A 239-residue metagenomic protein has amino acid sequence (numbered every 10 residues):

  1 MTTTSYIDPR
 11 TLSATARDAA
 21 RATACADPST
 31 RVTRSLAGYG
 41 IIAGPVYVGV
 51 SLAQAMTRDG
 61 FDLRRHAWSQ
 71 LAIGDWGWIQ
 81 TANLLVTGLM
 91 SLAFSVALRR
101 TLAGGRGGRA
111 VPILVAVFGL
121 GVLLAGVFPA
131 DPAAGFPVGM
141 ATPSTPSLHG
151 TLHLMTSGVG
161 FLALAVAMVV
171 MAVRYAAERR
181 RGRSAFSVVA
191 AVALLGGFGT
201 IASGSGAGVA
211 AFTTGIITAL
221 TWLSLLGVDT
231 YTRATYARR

Functional and structural regions predicted by a protein language model:
M1-T11: N-terminal acidic, proline/glycine-rich, low-complexity intrinsically disordered segments
T2-T3, A16-R239: Hydrophobic, aromatic-enriched alpha-helical segments typical of multi-pass transmembrane helices
